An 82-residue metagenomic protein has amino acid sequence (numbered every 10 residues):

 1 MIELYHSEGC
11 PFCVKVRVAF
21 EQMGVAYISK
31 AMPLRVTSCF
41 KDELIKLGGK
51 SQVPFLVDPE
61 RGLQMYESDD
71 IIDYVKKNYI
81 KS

Functional and structural regions predicted by a protein language model:
I2-E8, V14-S82: GST-like domain detector, emphasizing the conserved glutathione-binding G-site in the N-terminal thioredoxin-like
